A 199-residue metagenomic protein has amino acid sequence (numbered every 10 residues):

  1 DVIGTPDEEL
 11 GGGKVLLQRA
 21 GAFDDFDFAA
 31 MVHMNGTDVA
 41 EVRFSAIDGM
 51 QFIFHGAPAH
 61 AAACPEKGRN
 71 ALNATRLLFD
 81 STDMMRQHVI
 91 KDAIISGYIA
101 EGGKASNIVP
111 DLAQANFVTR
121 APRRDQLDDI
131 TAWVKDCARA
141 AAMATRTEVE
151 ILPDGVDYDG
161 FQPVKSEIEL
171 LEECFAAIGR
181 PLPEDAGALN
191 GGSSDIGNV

Functional and structural regions predicted by a protein language model:
D1, E9-L16, F26: Active-site metal-coordination/substrate-binding segment of hydrolases, especially metallo-dependent peptidases
D1, I196-V199: Short, intrinsically disordered, charge-balanced linker/junction segments flanking boundaries in proteins
D1-P6, K91-A93: Short helix-loop-beta-strand segments that form the rim/entrance of peptidase-like active sites
E8-G12, G36-V39: Active-site environment of divalent metal-dependent phosphoester hydrolases
Q18, D24-F175, A188-G197: Midchain, well-structured core segments that form catalytic/ion-binding scaffolds
I178-P181: Acyltransferase
E184: Long, contiguous binding/interaction regions
